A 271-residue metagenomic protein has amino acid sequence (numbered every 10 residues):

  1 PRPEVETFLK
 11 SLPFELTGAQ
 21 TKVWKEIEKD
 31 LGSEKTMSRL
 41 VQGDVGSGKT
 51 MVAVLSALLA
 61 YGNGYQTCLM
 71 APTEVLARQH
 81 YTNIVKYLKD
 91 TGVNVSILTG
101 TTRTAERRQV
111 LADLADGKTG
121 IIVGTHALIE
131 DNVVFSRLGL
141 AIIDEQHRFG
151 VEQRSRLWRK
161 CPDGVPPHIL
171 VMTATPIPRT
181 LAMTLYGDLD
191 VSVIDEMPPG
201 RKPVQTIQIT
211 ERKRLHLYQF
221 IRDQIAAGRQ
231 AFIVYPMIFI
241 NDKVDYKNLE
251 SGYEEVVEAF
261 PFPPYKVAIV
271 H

Functional and structural regions predicted by a protein language model:
P1-L12: Upstream accessory/linker segments immediately N-terminal to the RecA-like ATPase cores of bacterial MutS and a subset
K10, F14-K25, G32-H271: Inter-lobe coupling/hinge segments of SF2-like helicase ATPases
